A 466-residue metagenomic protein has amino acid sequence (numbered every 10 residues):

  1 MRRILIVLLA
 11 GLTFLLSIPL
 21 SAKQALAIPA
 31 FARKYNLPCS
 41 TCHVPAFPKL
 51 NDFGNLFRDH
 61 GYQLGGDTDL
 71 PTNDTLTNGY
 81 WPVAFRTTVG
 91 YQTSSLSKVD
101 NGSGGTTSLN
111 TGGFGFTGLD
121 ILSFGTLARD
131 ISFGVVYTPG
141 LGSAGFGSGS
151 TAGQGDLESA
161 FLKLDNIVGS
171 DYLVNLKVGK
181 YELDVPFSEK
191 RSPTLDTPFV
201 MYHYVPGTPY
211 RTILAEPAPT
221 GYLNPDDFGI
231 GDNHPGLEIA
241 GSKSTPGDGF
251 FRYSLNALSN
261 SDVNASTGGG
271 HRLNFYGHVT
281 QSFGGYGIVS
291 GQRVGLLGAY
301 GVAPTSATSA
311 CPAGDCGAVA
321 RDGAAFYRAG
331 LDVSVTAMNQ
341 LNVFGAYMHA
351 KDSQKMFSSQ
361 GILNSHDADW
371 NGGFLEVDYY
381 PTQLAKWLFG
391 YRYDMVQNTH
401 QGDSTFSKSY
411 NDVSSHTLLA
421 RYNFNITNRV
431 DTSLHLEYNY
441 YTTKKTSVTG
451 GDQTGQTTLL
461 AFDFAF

Functional and structural regions predicted by a protein language model:
M1-L9: Bacterial N-terminal signal peptides that target proteins for export
F14-Q24: C-terminal segment of classical bacterial N-terminal signal peptides
I28-P38: Sequence/structural segment immediately N-terminal to covalent heme-attachment motifs in c-type and related
N36-A46: The canonical Cys-X-X-Cys-His
F47-N51, P82-S95, T107-V263, G269-G287 (+4 more regions): Outer membrane beta-barrel
D52-G66: Short cysteine/histidine-rich metal-coordination sites, predominantly Zn2+-binding motifs
G66-F85: Short Fe-S-cluster ligation motifs
T107, A160-I167, G287-F466: Outer-membrane beta-barrel pore domains
